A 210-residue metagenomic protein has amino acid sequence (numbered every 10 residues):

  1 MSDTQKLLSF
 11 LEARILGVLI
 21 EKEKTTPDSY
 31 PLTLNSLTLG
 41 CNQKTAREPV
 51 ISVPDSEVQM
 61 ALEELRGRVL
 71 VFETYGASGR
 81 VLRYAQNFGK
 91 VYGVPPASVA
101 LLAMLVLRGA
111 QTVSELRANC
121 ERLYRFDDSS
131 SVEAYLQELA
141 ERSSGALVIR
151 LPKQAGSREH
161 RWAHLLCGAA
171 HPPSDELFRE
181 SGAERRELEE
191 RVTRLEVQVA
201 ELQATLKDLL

Functional and structural regions predicted by a protein language model:
M1-L7, L11-G17, I51-G89, E159-R161 (+1 more regions): Long, low-complexity, charged/polar intrinsically disordered regions in eukaryotic proteins
S9-D28, G93-A110: Positively charged, polyanion-binding regions of nucleic-acid-associated proteins
V18-K22, G40, A103-R108, N119 (+2 more regions): Short amphipathic alpha-helical elements of helix-turn-helix/winged-helix folds
T26-I51, A110-F126: Short acidic, hydrophobic short linear motifs in intrinsically disordered regions
Q59-L62, R66-G76, L136-Q154: A short, conserved structural fragment
A77-R80, A85-E115, H160-E187: Short, amphipathic alpha-helical interaction segments positioned at domain boundaries
N119-Y124, I149-L166, A204-L210: Helical coiled-coil/dimerization "stalks" and their immediately adjacent regulatory linkers at helix->disorder
L177-F178, G182-L210: Amphipathic alpha-helical oligomerization/assembly segments
